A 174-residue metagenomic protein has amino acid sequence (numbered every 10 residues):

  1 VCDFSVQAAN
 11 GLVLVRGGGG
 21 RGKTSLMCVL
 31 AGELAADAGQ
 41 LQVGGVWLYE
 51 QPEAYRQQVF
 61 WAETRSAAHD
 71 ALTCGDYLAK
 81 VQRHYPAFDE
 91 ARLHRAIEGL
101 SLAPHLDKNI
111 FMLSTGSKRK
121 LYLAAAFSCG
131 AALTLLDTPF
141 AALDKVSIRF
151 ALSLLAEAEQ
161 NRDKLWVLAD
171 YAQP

Functional and structural regions predicted by a protein language model:
A31: Helix-to-loop junction immediately C-terminal to a conserved catalytic motif
G39-E50, A54-Y55: Conserved ABC transporter NBD signature motif
R65, D70-P86, R92: Q-loop/switch helix immediately C-terminal to the Walker
E90-H105: Conserved ABC ATPase "signature" region
N109-K118: Conserved ABC ATPase signature
L123: Hydrophobic anchor residue at the start of the ABC signature
D137, L143-D144, I148: ABC-family nucleotide-binding domains
